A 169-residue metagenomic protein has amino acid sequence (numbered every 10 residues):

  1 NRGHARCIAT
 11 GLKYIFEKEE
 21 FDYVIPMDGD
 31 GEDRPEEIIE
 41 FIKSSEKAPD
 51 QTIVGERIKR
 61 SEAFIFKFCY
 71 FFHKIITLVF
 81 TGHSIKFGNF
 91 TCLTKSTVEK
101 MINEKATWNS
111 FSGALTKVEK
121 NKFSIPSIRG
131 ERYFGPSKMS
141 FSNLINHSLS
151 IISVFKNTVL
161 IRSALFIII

Functional and structural regions predicted by a protein language model:
R2-I15, Y23-P26, P35-N109, E131-S142 (+1 more regions): Acceptor/aglycone-binding surface of glycosyltransferases and processive sugar-polymer synthases
K18, V79-F80, V118, F155: Alpha-helical structural context
G29: Active-site-proximal cofactor/substrate-binding loop regions of enzyme domains
G113, K117-I169: Hydrophobic helical membrane-anchoring modules
